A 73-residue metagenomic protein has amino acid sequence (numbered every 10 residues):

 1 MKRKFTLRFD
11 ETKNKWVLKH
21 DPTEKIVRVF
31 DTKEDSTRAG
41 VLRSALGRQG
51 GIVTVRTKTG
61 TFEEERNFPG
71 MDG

Functional and structural regions predicted by a protein language model:
M1-K2, L46-R48: Short solvent-exposed loop/turn micro-motifs enriched in small/polar/acidic residues
K2-I26: Short aromatic-glycine-(Arg/Gly/Cys) micro-motifs in beta-strand/loop hairpins
K2-R3, T59-G73: A cross-kingdom feature marking charged/low-complexity
E11, F30, E34, R66 (+1 more regions): Solvent-exposed, flexible loop/coil residues
K25-R28, T61-E63: Short, surface-exposed beta-strand/loop "edge" segments at domain boundaries and coil↔beta transitions
F30-G47: A short, charged, amphipathic alpha-helix used as a generic interaction element across diverse proteins
R48-K58: A short amphipathic beta-strand at an alpha->beta junction
